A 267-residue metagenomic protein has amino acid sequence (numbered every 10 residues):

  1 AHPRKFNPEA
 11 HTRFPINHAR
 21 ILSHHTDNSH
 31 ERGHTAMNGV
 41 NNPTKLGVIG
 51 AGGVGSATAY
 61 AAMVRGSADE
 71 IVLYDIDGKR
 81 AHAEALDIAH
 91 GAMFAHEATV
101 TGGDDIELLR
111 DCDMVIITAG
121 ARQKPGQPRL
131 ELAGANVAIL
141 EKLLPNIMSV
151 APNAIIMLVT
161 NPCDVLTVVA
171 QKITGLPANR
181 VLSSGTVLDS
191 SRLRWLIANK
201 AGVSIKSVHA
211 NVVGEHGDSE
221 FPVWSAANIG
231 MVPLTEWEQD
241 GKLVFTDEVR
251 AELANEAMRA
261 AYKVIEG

Functional and structural regions predicted by a protein language model:
A51-G52: Glycine-rich Rossmann-fold phosphate-binding loop(s) that bind the pyrophosphate of adenine dinucleotide cofactors
G55-S56: N-terminal Rossmann-fold NAD(P) dinucleotide-binding loop
E70, Y74-C112, Q127: Conserved N-terminal Rossmann-fold NAD(P) cofactor-binding segment
V115-I116: N-terminal Rossmann-like NAD(P) cofactor-binding module of classical short-chain dehydrogenase/reductase
A119-A121: Conserved NAD(P)H cofactor-binding loop of Rossmann-fold oxidoreductase domains
P128-R194: Rossmann-like NAD(P)(H) cofactor-binding subdomain of soluble oxidoreductases
T174-R180, S190-G267: C-terminal substrate-binding/catalytic lobe of Rossmann-fold NAD(P)-dependent dehydrogenases
